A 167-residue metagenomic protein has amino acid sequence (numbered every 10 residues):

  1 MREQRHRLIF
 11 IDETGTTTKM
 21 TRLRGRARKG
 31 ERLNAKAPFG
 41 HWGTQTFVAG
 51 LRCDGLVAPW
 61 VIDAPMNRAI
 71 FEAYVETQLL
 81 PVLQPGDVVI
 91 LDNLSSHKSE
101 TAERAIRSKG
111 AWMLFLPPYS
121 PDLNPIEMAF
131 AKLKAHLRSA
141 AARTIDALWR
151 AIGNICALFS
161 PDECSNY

Functional and structural regions predicted by a protein language model:
M1-E76: Extended, low-complexity cationic-aromatic segments
E3, Q84, S108-G110: Short, well-ordered coil/turn elements that cap or connect secondary structure elements
R5-L8, I126-Y167: C-terminal anion-handling pockets and recognition modules
R7, D87-V88, W112: The start of beta-strands in P-loop NTPase/AAA+ ATPase cores
F10-D12, A49, V75, D92 (+5 more regions): Mobile genetic element proteins and their domesticated derivatives, centered on retroelements and DNA transposons
I70-V88: Short, basic/hydrophobic alpha-helical segments
D92-N93, E100, L114-R138, D146: RNase H-like two-metal-ion nuclease catalytic core shared by retroviral integrases and related mobile-element nucleases
S99-K109: Short, aromatic/basic amphipathic alpha-helical patches
